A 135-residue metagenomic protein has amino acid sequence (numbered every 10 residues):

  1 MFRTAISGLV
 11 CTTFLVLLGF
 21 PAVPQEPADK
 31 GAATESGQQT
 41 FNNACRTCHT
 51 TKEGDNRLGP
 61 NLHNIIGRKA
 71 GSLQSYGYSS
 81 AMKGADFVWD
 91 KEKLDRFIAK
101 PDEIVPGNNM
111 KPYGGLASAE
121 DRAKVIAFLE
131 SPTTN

Functional and structural regions predicted by a protein language model:
M1-T4: Positively charged n-region of N-terminal signal peptides that target proteins for export
G8-L18: Bacterial N-terminal signal peptides
F20-N42, L58: Electrostatic cytochrome c docking/interface patches
P21, N43, R68, K100 (+1 more regions): Residues within well-ordered alpha-helical secondary structure of globular protein domains
T34, Q38, T50-K91, P112-Y113: Gly/Gly-Pro-rich "capping" loops immediately C-terminal to redox-active cysteine motifs in periplasmic/lumenal
N42-T51, V125: The canonical Cys-X-X-Cys-His
D90-N135: C-terminal capping alpha-helices of c-type cytochrome domains
